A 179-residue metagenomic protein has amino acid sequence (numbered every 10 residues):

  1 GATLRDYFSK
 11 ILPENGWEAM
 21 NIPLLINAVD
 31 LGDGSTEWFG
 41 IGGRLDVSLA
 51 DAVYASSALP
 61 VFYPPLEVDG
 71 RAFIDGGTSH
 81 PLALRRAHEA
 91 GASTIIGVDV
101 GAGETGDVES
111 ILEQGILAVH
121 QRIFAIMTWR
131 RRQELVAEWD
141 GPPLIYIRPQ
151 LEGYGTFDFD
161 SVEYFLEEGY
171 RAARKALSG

Functional and structural regions predicted by a protein language model:
G1-G179: Patatin-like phospholipase
